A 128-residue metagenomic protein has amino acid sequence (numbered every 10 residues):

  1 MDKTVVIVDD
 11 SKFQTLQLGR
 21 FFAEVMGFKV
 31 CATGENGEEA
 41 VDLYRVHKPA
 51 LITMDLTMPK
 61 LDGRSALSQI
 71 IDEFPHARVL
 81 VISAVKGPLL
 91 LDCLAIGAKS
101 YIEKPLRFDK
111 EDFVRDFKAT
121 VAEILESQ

Functional and structural regions predicted by a protein language model:
D9, D55: Active-site residues of response regulator receiver
K12-A32: Two-component/phosphorelay signaling modules centered on CheY-like receiver
N36-E39, D62-S65: Acidic catalytic/metal-coordinating carboxylates
R45-H47, I70-A77, I96: Conserved phosphotransfer cores of two-component systems
H47-T53: Active-site beta3 strand of CheY-like receiver
M58: Receiver (REC) domain active-site loop signature in two-component systems and cognate sites in sensor histidine kinases
S65, V85-K118: Alpha4 helix (beta4-alpha4-beta5 surface) of REC/receiver domains from two-component response regulators
V81-I82: Hydrophobic/aromatic residues positioned on beta-strands within the core alpha/beta folds
